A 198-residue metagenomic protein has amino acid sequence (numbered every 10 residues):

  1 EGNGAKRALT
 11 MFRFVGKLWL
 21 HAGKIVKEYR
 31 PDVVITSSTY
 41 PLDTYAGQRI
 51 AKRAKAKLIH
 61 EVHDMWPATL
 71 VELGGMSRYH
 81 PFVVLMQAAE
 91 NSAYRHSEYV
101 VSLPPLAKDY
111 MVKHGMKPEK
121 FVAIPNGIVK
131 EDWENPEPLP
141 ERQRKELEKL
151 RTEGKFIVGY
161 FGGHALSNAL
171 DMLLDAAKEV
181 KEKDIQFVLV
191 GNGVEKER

Functional and structural regions predicted by a protein language model:
G2-A8, Y29, A54-A88, E131-P136: Acceptor-binding helix/loop patch of EC 2.4 sugar-transfer enzymes, predominantly nucleotide-sugar-dependent
A8-L20, P31-T69: An aromatic- and histidine-rich active-site surface loop
G23, R30, L42-Y45, R49-A54 (+1 more regions): Membrane-proximal helix-turn-helix segments that form the acceptor-binding/catalytic region of lipid-linked
T36, H60, V101-L103, A123: Short beta-strand scaffold positions
L106, I124-G127: Carbohydrate-associated surface elements
E134-R151: A short helix/loop element that forms part of the nucleotide-sugar donor recognition site in Leloir-type
R151-A177, V188: Conserved donor-binding/catalytic core segment of Leloir-type glycosyltransferases
F161, Q186-R198: Glycosyltransferase donor-sugar binding loop
